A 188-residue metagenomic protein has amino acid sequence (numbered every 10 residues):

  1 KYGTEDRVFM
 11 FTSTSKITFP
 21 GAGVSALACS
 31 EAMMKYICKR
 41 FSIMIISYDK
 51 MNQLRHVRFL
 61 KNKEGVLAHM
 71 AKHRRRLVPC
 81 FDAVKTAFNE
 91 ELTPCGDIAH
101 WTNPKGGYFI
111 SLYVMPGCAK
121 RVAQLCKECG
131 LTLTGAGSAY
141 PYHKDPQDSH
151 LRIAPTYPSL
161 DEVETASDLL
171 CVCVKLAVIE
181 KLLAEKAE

Functional and structural regions predicted by a protein language model:
K1-T4, E90-T93: Short, conserved catalytic or adaptor-binding loops enriched in Gly and charged residues
T4-V78: Conserved core segment of the aminotransferase class I/II
V8, A99, L131: Short, conserved active-site loop motifs that form the nucleotide-linked donor/cofactor pocket
S13-S15, I98-A99, G137-Y142: Short, solvent-exposed loop/turn elements at beta->coil junctions and helix N-caps that rim active or binding pockets
A28, S111-Y113, A154-T156: Short hydrophobic/aromatic beta-strand micro-patches that form the beta-sheet surface supporting nucleotide- or nucleic
A71-K85, D97-Y113: Conserved glycine-rich beta-strand-loop-beta hairpin in the small C-terminal domain of fold type I
M115-A119, P158-L160: Helix N-cap motif at beta-to-alpha junctions
E128, K144-E188: PLP-dependent enzyme catalytic core of the Aspartate aminotransferase-like
